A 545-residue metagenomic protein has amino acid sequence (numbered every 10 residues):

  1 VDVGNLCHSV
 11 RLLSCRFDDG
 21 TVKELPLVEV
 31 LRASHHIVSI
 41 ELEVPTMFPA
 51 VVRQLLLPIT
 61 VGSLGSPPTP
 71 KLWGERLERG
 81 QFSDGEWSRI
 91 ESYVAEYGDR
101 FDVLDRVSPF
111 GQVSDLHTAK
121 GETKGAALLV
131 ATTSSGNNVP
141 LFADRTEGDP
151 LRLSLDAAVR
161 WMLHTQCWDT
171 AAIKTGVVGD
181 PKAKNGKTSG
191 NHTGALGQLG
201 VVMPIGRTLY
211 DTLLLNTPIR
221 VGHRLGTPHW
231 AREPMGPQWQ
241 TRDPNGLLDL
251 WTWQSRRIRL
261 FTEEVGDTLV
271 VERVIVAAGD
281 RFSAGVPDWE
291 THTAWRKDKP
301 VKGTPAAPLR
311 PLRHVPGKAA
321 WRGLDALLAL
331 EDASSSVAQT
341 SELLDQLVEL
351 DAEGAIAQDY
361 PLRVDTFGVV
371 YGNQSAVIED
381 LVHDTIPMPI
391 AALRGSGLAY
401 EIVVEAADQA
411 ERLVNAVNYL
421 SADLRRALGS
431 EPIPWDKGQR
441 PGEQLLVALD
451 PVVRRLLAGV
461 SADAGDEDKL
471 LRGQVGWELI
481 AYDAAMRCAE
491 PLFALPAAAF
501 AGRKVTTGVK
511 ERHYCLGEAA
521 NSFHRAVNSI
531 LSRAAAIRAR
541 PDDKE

Functional and structural regions predicted by a protein language model:
V1-N137, D169-E545: Extended alpha-helical scaffolding segments
F142-D144: Beta-strand elements of modular eukaryotic interaction domains
P150-L153, R257: The −1 position to Zn-ligating cysteines in a subset of zinc-ribbon hairpins
L155-A158: Cys/His-coordinated zinc-binding microdomains
R160-H164: Short, non-ligating residues that shape and space the ligands of small metal-coordination modules and catalytic
